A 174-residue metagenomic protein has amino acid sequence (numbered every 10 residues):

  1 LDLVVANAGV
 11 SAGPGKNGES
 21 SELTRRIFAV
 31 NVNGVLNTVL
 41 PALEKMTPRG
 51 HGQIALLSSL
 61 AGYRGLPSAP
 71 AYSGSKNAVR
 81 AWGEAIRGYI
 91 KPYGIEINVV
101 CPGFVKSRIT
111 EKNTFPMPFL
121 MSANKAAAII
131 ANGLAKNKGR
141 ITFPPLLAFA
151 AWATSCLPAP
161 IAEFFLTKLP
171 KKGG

Functional and structural regions predicted by a protein language model:
N7-A12: Conserved NAD(P)H cofactor-binding loop of Rossmann-fold oxidoreductase domains
G15-F28: Substrate-binding pocket helix/loop in short-chain dehydrogenase/reductase
N17, R64-P70: Active-site loop immediately N-terminal to the catalytic Tyr-X3-Lys motif of short-chain dehydrogenase/reductase
V39, S75: Active-site helix of classical SDR
S59: Residue(s) in the substrate-gating loop at a strand-loop-helix junction that position the organic substrate next
R64, A85-E96: Active-site-adjacent segment of SDR/Rossmann-fold oxidoreductases
V99, F115-A150: C-terminal helical subdomain
